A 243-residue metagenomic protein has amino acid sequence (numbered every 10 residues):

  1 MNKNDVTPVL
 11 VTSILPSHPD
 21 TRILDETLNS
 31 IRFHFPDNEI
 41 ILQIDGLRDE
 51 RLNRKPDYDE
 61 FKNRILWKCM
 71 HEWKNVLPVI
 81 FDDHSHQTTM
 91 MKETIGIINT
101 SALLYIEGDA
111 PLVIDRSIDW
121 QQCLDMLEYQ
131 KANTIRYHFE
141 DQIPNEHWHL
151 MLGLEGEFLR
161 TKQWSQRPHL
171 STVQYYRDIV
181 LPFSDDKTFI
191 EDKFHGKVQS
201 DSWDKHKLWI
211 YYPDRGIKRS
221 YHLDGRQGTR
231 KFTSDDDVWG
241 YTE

Functional and structural regions predicted by a protein language model:
M1-N29: N-proximal low-complexity "stem/linker" segments adjacent to membrane-targeting elements
I14-R22, L47-E60, L112-Q121, D185: Short, flexible/disordered intra-domain loops and linkers
E26-N38: Short, acidic, metal-binding catalytic loop of nucleotide-sugar glycosyltransferases
Q43-N99: Active-site-proximal specificity loops/subdomain of glycosyltransferases
S101-P111: Short beta-strand-to-loop acidic/aromatic patch adjacent to the donor-nucleotide binding site
I114-Y137: Conserved donor-nucleotide/metal-binding helix-loop-beta segment in metal-dependent transferases, i.e., the alpha-helix
A132-Y137, M151-Y241: Catalytic core and acceptor-binding pocket of nucleotide-sugar-dependent glycosyltransferases
